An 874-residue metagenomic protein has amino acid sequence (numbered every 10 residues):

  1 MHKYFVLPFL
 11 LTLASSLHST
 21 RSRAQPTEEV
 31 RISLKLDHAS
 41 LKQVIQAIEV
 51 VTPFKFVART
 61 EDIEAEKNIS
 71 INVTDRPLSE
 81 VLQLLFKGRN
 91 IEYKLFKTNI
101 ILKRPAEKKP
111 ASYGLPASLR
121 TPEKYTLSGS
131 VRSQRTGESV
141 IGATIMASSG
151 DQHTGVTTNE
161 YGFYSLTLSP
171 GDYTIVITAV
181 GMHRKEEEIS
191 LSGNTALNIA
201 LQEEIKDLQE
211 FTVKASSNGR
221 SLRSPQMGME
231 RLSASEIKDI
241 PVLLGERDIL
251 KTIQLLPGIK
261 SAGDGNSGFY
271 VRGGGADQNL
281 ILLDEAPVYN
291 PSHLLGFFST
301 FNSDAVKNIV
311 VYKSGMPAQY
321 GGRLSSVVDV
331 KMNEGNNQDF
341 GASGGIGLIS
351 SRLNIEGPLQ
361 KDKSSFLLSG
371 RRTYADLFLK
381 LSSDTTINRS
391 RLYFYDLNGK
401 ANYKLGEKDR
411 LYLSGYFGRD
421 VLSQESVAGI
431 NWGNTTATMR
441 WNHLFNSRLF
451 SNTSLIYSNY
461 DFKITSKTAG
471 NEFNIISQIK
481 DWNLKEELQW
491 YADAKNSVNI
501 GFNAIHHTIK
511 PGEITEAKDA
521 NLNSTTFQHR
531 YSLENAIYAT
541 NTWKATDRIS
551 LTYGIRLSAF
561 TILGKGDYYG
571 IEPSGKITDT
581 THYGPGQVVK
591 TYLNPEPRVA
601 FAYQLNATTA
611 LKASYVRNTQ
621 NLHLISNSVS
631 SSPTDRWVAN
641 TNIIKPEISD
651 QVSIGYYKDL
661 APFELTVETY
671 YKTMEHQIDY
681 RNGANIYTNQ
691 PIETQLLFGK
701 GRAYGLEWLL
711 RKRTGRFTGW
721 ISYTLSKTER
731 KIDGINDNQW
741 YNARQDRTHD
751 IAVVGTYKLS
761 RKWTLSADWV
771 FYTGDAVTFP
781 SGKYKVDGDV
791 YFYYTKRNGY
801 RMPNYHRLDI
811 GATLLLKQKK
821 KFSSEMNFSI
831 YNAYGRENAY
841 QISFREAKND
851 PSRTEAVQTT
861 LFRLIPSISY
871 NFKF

Functional and structural regions predicted by a protein language model:
I45, V51-T52, R89, L95-G150 (+5 more regions): Short, acidic, small-residue-rich periplasmic hinge/interaction motif at the N-terminus of Gram-negative outer-membrane
S139, G150-F163, N594: Short, acidic Ser/Thr/Gly-rich low-complexity loop/linker segments typical of extracellular and cell-surface proteins
G181-H183, T195, T212-P317, V327 (+1 more regions): Periplasmic N-terminal accessory/gating domains of Gram-negative outer-membrane beta-barrel systems
D461-F462, T508-D519, T561-G575, Y603-Q651 (+3 more regions): Surface-exposed extracellular loop regions of Gram-negative outer-membrane beta-barrel proteins, predominantly
D481-E487, T526, E534-A536, A639-K645 (+4 more regions): Outer membrane beta-barrel strand-and-loop segments of large Gram-negative receptors, especially TonB-dependent
A504-N606, I735-N738: Signature of Gram-negative outer-membrane beta-barrel scaffolds
Y671-T673, I692-S781: Gram-negative outer-membrane beta-barrel transporters
E675, K762, F771-G788, Y805-R807 (+1 more regions): C-terminal beta-signal and adjacent terminal beta-strands/loops of Gram-negative outer-membrane beta-barrel proteins
